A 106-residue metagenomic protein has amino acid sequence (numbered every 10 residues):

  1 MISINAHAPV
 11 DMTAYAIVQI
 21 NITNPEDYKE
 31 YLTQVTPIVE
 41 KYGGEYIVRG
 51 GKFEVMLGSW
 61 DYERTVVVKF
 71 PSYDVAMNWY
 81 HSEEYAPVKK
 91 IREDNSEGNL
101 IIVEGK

Functional and structural regions predicted by a protein language model:
I2-T65, P71-H81, E104-K106: Short S/T/G/P-rich N-terminal loop/turn motif that feeds into the first structured element of a domain
R64-V66, G98-N99: Generic beta-strand structural signal
M77-W79, E83-I101: C-terminal structural segments of small proteins and small subunits
